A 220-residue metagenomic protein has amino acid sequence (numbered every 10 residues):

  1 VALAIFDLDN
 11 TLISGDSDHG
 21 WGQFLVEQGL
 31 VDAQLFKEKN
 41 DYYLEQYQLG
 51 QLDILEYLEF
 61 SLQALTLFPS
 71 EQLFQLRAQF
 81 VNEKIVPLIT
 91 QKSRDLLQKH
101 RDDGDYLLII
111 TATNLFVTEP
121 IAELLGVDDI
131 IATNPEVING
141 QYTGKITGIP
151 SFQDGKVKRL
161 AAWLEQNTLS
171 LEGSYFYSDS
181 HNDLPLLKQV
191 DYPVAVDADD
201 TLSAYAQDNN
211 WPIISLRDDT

Functional and structural regions predicted by a protein language model:
V1-A2, Q75, N82-L108, A112-T220: C-terminal cap/substrate-recognition subdomain and adjoining C-terminal extension of metal-dependent phosphatase-like
V1-L49: Active-site neighborhood of HAD-like aspartate-dependent phosphohydrolases
F6-N10, Q23-V26, L58-A64, Q79-K84 (+1 more regions): Short acidic/polar alpha-helix capping motifs at helix-coil junctions
D16, F68, G155: Conserved active-site and cofactor/substrate-binding residues in soluble primary-metabolism enzymes
L35, E56, Q72-L73, T201: An acidic, carboxylate-rich microenvironment
L44-L49, I54-E71, D129, N134: Short, compositionally biased "basic patch" segments
